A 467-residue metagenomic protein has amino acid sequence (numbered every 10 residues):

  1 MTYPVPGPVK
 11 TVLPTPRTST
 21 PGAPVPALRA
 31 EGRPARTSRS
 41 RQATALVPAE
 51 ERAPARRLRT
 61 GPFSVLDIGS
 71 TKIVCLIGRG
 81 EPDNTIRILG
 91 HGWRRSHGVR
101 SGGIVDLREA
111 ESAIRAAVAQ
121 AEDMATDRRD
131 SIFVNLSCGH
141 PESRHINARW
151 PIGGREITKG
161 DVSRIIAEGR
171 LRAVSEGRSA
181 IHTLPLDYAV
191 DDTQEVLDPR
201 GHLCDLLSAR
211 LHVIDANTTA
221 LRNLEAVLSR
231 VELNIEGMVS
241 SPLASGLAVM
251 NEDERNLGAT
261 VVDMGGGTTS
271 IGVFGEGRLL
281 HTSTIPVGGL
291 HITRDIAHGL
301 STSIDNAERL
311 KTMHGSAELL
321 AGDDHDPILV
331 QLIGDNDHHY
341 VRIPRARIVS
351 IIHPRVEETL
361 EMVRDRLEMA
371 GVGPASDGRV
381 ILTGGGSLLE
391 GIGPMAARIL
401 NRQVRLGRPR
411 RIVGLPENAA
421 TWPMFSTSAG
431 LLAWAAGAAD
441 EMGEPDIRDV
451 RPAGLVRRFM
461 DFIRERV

Functional and structural regions predicted by a protein language model:
M1-S70, L76-T260, R278-L280, G289 (+7 more regions): Nucleotide/phosphate-binding catalytic cleft detector across ATP-hydrolyzing and phosphate-transferring enzymes
L136-G139, G266, G384-G385: Core structural elements
A216, S316-L319, A375-I399: Glycine-rich phosphate-binding loops at beta-strand->alpha-helix junctions
L257-G299: Glycine-rich phosphate-binding loop of actin/hexokinase-like ATP-binding domains
G288, I292, L388, M424-G430: Catalytic-loop motifs flanking and including active-site residues across diverse enzymes
R355-R364: A general structural motif
V363, L382, L431: Hydrophobic, well-ordered secondary-structure elements that form the walls of internal hydrophobic environments
I392-W422: Catalytic phosphate/nucleotide-handling subdomain of diverse soluble enzymes
